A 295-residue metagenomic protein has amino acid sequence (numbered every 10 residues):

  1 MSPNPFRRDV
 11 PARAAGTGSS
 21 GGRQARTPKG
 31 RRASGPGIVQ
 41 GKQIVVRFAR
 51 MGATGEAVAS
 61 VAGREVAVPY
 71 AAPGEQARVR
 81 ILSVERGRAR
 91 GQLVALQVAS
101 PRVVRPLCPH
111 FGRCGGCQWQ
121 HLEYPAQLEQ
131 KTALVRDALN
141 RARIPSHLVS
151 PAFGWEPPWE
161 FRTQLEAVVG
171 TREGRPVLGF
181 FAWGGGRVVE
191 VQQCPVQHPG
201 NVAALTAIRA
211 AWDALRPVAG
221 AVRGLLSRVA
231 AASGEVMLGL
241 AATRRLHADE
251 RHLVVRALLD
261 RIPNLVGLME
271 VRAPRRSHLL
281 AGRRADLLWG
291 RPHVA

Functional and structural regions predicted by a protein language model:
S2-A295: Accessory RNA-recognition modules of RNA-modification enzymes
